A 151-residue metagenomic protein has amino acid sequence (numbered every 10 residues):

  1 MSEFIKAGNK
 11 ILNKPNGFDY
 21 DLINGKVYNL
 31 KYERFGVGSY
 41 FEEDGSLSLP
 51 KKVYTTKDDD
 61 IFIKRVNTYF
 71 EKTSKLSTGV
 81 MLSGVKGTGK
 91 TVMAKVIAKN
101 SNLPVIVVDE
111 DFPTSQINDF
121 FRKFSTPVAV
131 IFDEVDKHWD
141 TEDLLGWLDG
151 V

Functional and structural regions predicted by a protein language model:
M1-E42: Interdomain "pre-motor" coupling segment immediately N-terminal to P-loop NTPase/helicase cores
F41-V80: Pre-Walker A (pre-P-loop) alpha-helix and adjacent loop at the N terminus of AAA/AAA+ ATPase modules, a conserved
F62-I63, D133, L144: Conserved RecA-like P-loop NTPase ATPase core
N67-E71, R122, L148-D149: Signal for well-folded cores of large energy- and translation-related assemblies
T73-A94: Walker A/P-loop nucleotide-binding motif
V92-N102: P-loop NTPase Walker A phosphate-binding motif
N100-D140: AAA+/P-loop NTPase substrate/partner-engagement loops
D136-V151: Conserved catalytic/switch belt of AAA+ P-loop NTPases
